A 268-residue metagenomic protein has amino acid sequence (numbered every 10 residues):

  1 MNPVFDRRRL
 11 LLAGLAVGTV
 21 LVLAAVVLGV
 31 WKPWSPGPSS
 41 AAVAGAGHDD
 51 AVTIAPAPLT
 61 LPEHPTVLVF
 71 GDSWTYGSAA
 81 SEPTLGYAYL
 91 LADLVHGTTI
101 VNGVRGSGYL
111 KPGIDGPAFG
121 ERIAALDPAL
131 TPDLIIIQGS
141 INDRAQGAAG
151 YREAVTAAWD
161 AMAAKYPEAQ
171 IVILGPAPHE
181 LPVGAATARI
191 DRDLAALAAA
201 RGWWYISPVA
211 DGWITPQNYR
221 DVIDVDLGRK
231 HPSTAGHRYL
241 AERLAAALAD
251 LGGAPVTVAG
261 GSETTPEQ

Functional and structural regions predicted by a protein language model:
M1-F70, W74-S81, D93, A245-Q268: N-terminal secretory targeting modules
A13-G29, G97, D127, L134 (+5 more regions): Hydrophobic alpha-helical membrane segments, chiefly transmembrane helices and signal peptide h-regions, characterized
L61, P65, S81-G86, Q146-E153 (+2 more regions): Soluble non-cytosolic domains of exported or imported proteins
T66-L68, W74-A154: Conserved SGNH/GDSL esterase-like catalytic core that processes O-acyl groups on lipids and polysaccharides
G103, G175, S207-V209: Residue-level recognition of beta-strand->loop/alpha-helix junctions
I123, V155-D160, D191: Generic structural signal for well-ordered alpha-helices, preferentially at hydrophobic/aromatic core positions
Q138-N142, A161-R192: Active-site segments of SGNH/GDSL-like serine hydrolases that catalyze O-acetyl group transfer/hydrolysis on lipids
E180-Q268: Catalytic His-Asp segment of secreted/periplasmic serine-dependent ester chemistry enzymes
